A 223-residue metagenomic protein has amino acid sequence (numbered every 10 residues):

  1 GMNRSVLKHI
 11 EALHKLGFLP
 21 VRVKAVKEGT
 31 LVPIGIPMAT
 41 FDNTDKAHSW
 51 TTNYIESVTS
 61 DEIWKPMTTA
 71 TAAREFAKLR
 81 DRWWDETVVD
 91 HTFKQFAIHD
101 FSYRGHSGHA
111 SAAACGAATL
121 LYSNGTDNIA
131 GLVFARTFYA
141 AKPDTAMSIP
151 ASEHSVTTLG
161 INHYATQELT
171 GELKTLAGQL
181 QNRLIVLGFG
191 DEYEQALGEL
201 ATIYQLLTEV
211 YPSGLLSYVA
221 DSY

Functional and structural regions predicted by a protein language model:
G1-M2: Low-complexity, highly charged intrinsically disordered N-terminal segments that act as targeting/localization
S5-L7: Short amphipathic alpha-helical segments at helix boundaries and their inter-helical linkers
E11-P20, G29-V32, A39-Y223: Buried, small/hydrophobic-residue-enriched core segments of structured protein domains
V26: N-terminal, charged/glycine-rich beta-strand/loop interface patches
